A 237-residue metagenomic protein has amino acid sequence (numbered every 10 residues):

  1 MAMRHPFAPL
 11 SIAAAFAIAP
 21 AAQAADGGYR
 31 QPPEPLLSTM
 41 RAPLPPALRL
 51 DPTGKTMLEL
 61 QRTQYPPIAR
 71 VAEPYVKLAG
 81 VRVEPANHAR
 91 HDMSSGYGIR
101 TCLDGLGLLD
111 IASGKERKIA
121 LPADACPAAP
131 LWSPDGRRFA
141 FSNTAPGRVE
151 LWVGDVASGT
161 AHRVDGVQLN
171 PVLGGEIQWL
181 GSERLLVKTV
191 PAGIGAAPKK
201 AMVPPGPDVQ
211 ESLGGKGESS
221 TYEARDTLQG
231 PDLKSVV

Functional and structural regions predicted by a protein language model:
M1-S11: Bacterial N-terminal signal peptides that target proteins for export
A2, A14, L37-M40: Generic hydrophobic, helix-prone segments enriched in Leu/Val/Ile
P9-A19: Bacterial N-terminal signal peptides
Q23-V237: Beta-propeller folds
